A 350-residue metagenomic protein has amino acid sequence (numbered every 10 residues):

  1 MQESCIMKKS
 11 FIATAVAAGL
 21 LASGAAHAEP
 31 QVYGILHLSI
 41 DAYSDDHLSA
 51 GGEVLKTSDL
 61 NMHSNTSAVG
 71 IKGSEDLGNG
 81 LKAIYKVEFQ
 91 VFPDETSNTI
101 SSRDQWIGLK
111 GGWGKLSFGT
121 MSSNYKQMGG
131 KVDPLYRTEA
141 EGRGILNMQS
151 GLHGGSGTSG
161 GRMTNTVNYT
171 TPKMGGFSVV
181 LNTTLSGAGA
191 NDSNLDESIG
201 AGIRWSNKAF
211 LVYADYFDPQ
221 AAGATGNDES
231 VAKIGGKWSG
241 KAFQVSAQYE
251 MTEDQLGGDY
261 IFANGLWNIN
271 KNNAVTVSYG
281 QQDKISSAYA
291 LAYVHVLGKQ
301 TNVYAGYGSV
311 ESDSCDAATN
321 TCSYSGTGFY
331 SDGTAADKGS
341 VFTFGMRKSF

Functional and structural regions predicted by a protein language model:
M1-E29: Gram-negative bacterial Sec-dependent N-terminal signal peptides
E29-A42, K56-S186, L195-E197, R204-K208: Outer membrane beta-barrel
V32-L38, N79, A83-V87, L116 (+9 more regions): Transmembrane beta-strands of outer-membrane beta-barrel proteins
L38-S44, F89-P93, S122-N124, T183-G187 (+7 more regions): Transmembrane beta-strands of outer-membrane beta-barrel pores
S44-K56, I145, S186-D196, P219-S230 (+3 more regions): Solvent-exposed loop segments that connect transmembrane elements
E53-S67, S101-R103, G161-N165, L195-I199 (+4 more regions): Residues that define the transmembrane beta-barrel architecture of outer-membrane proteins
S198-V296, G308: Detector for outer-membrane/organellar transmembrane beta-barrel domains, recognizing the amphipathic beta-strand
H295-L297, S309, D337-F350: Outer-membrane beta-barrel "beta-signal"
